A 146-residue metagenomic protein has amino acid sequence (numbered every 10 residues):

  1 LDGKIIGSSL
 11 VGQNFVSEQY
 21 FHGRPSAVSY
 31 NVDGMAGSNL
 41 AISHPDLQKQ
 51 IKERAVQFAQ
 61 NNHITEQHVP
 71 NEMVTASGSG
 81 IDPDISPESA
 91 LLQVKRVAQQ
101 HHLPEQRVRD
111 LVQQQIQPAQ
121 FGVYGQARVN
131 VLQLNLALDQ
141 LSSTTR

Functional and structural regions predicted by a protein language model:
L1-V94, Q100, I116-Q120: Flexible, solvent-exposed loop/hinge segments and secondary-structure transition points
K95-R146: Extracytoplasmic/periplasmic C-terminal soluble domains
